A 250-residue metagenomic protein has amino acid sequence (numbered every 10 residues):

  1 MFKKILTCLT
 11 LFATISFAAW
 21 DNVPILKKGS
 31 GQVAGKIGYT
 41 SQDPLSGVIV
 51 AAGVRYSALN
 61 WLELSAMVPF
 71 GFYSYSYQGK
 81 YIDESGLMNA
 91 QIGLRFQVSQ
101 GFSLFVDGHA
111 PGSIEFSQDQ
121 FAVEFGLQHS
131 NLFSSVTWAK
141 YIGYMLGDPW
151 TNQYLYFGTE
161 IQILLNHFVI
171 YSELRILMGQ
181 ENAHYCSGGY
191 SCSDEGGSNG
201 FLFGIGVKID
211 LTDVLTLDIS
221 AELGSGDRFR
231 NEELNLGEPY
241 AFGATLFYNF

Functional and structural regions predicted by a protein language model:
F17-Y73, N249: Short glycine/proline- and aromatic-enriched beta-strand/turn motifs that initiate or cap beta-hairpins
I37, A52-Y56, I92-F96, V123-N131 (+5 more regions): Residues on the lipid-exposed face of transmembrane beta-strands in outer-membrane beta-barrel proteins
I37-D43, V68-S74, G108-I114, F121 (+6 more regions): Transmembrane beta-strands of outer-membrane beta-barrel pores
Y39-D43, F72-S85, I114-F116, L146-W150 (+2 more regions): Flexible, solvent-exposed loop segments that connect beta-strands
S46-V50, E84-A90, S117-V123, T151-F157 (+2 more regions): Residues that define the transmembrane beta-barrel architecture of outer-membrane proteins
N60-A66, Q100-V106, L132-Y141, H167-S172 (+1 more regions): Repeated loop/turn-to-beta-strand initiation elements of outer-membrane beta-barrel proteins
Y81-Q128: Hydrophobic alpha-helical segments and helix pairs
I176, Q180-F250: Predominantly the C-terminal beta-signal and adjacent terminal strand-loop region of outer-membrane beta-barrel
